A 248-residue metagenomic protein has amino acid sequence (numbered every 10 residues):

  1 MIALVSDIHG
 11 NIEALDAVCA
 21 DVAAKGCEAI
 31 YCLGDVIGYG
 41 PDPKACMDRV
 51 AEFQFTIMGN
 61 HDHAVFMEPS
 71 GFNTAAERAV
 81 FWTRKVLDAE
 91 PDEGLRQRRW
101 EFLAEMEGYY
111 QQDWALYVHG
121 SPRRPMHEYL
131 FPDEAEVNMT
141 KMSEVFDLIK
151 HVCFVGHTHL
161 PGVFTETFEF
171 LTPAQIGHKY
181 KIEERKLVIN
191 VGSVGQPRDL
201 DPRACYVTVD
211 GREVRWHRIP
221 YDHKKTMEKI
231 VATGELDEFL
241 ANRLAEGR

Functional and structural regions predicted by a protein language model:
M1-A3, Y110-L116, I182-L187: Beta-strand-turn-beta hairpins that frame and shape the catalytic cleft of phosphate-ester-processing enzymes
M1-F53: N-terminal active-site segment of His-dependent metallophosphoesterases
V5-S6, I30-D35, T56-N60, V118 (+2 more regions): Active-site neighborhood of phospho(di)ester-bond hydrolases with catalytic His/Asp-centered motifs
H9-A14, G38-P41, D62-M67, R123-P125 (+2 more regions): Active-site environment of divalent metal-dependent phosphoester hydrolases
C46, E52-L116, R124, E128-I149: Active-site neighborhood of divalent metal-dependent phosphoester bond hydrolases
Y109-Q112, L160-T165, C205-V209: Short beta-strand scaffold segments in enzyme catalytic cores
E136-H178, E184-K186: Anionic-ligand binding region
E166-R248: Acidic, His/Gly-rich catalytic cores of divalent-metal-dependent hydrolytic chemistry
